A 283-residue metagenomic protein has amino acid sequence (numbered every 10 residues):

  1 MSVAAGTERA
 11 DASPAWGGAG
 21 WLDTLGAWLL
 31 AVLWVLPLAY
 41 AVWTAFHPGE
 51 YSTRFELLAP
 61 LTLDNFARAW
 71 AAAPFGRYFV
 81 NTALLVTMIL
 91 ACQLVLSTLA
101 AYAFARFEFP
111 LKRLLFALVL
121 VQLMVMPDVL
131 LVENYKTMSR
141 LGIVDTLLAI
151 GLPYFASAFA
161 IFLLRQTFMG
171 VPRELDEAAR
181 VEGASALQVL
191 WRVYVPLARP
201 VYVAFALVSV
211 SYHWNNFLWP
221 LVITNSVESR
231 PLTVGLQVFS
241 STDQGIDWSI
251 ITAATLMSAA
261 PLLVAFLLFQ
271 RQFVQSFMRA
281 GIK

Functional and structural regions predicted by a protein language model:
S2-K283: A hydrophobic, multi-pass inner-membrane permease signature
